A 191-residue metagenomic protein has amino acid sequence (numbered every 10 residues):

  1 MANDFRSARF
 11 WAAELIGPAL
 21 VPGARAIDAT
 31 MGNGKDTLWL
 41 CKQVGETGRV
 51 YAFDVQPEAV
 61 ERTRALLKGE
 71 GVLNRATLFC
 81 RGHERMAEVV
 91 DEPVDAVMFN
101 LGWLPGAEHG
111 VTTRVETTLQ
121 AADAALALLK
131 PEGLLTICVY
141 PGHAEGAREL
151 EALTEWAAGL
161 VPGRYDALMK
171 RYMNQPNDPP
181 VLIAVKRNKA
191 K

Functional and structural regions predicted by a protein language model:
M1-R25, L38, K42: S-adenosyl-L-methionine
V21, V44-G45, L129-P131: Helix-to-beta-strand junctions that scaffold the AdoMet/dcAdoMet cofactor pocket in Class I SAM-dependent enzymes
T30-G34: Class I SAM-dependent methyltransferase "Motif I" SAM/SAH-binding loop
R49-D54: Conserved SAM-binding motif I beta-strand of class I
V60-D91, D95: S-adenosyl-L-methionine
F99-A121: Mobile active-site "lid"/loop adjacent to the S-adenosyl-L-methionine
L128, E132-V139: Conserved beta-strand signature within the Rossmann-like core of class I S-adenosyl-L-methionine
H143-K191: Class I S-adenosyl-L-methionine
